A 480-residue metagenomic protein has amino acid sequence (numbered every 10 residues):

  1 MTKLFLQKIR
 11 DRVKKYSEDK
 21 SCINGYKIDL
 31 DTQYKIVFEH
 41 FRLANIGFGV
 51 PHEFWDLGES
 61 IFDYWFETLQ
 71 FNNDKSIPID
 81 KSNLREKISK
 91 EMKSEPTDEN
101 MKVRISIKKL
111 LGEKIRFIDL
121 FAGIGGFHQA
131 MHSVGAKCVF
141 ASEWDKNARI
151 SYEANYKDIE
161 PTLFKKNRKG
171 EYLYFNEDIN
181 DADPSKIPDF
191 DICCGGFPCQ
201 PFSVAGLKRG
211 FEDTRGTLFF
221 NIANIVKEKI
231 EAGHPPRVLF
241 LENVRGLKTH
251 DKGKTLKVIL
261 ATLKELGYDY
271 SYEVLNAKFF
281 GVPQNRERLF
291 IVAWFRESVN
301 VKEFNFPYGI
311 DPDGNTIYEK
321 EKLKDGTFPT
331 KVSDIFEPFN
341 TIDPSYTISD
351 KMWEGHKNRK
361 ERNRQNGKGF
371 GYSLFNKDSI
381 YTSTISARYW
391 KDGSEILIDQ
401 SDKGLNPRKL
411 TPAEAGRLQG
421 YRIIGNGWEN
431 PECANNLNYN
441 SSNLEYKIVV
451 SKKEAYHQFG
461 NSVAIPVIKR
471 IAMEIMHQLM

Functional and structural regions predicted by a protein language model:
T2-I107, I348-M480: C-terminal target-recognition/interaction regions appended to catalytic cores
K87-P235, R245-T249, K254-K257: Core alpha/beta nucleotide-donor-binding catalytic domains of modification enzymes
A130, S151, V258-E265, K331 (+2 more regions): Amphipathic alpha-helical segments that form well-ordered structural scaffolds and often line/cohere around active
S151-L163, I222-E231, R296-E297, G420-S442: Short regulatory "switch" loops immediately downstream of catalytic or recognition motifs within protein catalytic
A182-F190, V204-T384, R388-W390: Class I S-adenosyl-L-methionine
P188, C194, E303-F306, I396-I398 (+1 more regions): Glycine-rich adenosyl-binding loop in Rossmann-like folds that engage adenosine-containing cofactors
F197-P198, P236, P283, R422 (+1 more regions): Proline-centered helix-kink/hinge sites
